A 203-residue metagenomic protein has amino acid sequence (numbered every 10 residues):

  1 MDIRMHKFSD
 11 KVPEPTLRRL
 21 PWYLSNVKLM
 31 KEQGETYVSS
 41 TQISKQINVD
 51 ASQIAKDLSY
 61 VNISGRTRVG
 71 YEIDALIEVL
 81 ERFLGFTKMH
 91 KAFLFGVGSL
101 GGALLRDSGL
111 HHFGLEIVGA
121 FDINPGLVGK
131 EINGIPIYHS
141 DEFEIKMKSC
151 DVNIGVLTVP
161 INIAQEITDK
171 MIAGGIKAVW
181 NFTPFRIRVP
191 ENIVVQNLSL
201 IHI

Functional and structural regions predicted by a protein language model:
M1-T36: Extreme N-terminal segment that seeds HTH/winged-HTH DNA-binding domains in transcriptional regulators
Y37, T41, Q46-M89: HTH-adjacent hinge/linker in prokaryotic transcriptional regulators
V97: Glycine-rich Rossmann-fold phosphate-binding loop(s) that bind the pyrophosphate of adenine dinucleotide cofactors
F113-N133: NAD(P)-binding Rossmann-fold cofactor-contacting core
I135-E144: Glycine-rich, highly charged phosphate/nucleotide-binding loops
I145-D169: Rossmann-like NAD(P)-binding element
K170-I193: ADP-ribose/adenylate-binding Rossmann-like module
I201-I203: Conserved small/polar residues in nucleotide/adenosyl-binding loops
